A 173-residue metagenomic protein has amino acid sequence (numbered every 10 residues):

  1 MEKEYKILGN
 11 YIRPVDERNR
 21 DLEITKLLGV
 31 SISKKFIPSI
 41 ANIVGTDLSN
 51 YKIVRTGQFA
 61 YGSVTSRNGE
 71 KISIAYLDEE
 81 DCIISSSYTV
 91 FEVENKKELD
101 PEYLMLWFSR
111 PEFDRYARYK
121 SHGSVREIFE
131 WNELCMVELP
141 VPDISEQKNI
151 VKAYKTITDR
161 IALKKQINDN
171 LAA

Functional and structural regions predicted by a protein language model:
M1-N19, P140-A173: Non-catalytic DNA-recognition/assembly elements of restriction-modification systems
E4-G62, S66: Sequence-specific dsDNA recognition surfaces
Y11, E102-E133: Short, positively charged
T56, A60-P111: A short beta-sheet element
I74-D78, M105, K120, K152-Y154 (+1 more regions): "Short basic amphipathic alpha-helical interaction patches in structured regions
C82-S87, H122-V151, K155: A short glycine-rich beta-alpha junction/loop motif
P101, E112-Y116, R160-K164, N168: Short secondary-structure capping/junction motifs at helix and strand boundaries
